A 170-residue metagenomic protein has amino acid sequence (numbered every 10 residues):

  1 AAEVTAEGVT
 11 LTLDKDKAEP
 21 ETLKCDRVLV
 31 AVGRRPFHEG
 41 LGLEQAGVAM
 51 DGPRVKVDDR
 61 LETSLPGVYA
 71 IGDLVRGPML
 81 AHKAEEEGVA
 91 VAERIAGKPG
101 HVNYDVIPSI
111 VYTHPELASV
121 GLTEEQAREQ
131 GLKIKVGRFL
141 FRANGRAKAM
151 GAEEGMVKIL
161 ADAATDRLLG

Functional and structural regions predicted by a protein language model:
A1, V9, R34-F37, A70 (+1 more regions): Mid-to-C-terminal Rossmann-like scaffold of FAD/NAD(P)H-dependent oxidoreductases
A1-E3, P20-E21, R60-L61, K148-G151: Replace "in large, NTP-powered and nucleic-acid-processing enzymes" with "in large, NTP-powered factors and other
V4-T22, V28: Conserved beta-strand-loop-beta-strand element in the redox core of flavoprotein oxidoreductases
A6, Q45, M50, E129-G131: Short, well-ordered coil/turn elements that cap or connect secondary structure elements
L13, G52, R138: Short loop/edge segments at beta-strand edges and connector loops that shape dinucleotide/nucleotide cofactor-binding
E21-I95: FAD-site-proximal beta/loop scaffold in flavoenzymes
